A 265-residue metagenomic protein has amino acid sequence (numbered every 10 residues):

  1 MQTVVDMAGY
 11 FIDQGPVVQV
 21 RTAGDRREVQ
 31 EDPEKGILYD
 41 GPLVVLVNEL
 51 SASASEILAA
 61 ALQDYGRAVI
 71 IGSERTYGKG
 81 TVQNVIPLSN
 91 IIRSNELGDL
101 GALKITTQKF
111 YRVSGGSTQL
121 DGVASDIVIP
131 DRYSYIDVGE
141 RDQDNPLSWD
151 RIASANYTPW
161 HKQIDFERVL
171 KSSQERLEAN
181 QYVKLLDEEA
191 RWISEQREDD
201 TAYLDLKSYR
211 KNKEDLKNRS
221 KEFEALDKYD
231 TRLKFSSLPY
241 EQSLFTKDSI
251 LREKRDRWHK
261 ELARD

Functional and structural regions predicted by a protein language model:
M1-I152: Conserved acidic, small-residue-rich alpha-beta core segments centered on
R112-D265: Conserved functional hotspot residues or short segments at active or partner-binding sites across diverse domains
